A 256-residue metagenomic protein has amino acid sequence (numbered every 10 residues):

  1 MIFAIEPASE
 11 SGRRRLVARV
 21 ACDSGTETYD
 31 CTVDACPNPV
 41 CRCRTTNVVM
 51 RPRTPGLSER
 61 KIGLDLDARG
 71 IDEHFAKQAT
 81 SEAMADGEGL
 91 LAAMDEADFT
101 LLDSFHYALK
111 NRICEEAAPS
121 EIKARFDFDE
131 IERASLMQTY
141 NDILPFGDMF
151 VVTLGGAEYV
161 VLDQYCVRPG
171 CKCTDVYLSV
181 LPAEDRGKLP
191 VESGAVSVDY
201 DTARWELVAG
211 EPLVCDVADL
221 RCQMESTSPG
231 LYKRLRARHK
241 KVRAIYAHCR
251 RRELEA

Functional and structural regions predicted by a protein language model:
M1-L16, D95-M149: Charged, compositionally biased non-catalytic regions
M1-T28, T32-C41, T54-P55, R221-R234 (+2 more regions): Hydrophobic, helix-prone linear segments
I2-G12, R42, T54, G63-Q78 (+1 more regions): Eukaryotic low-complexity, non-globular regulatory regions
F3-I5, L16-A18, M50, E73 (+5 more regions): Hydrophobic transmembrane signal anchors and adjacent membrane-proximal interface regions, especially in viral
R13-E59, L144-V191: Amphipathic, interaction-prone secondary-structure segments
G63-R125, S197-A256: Acidic, low-complexity intrinsically disordered segments
G187-D201: Short, internal acidic amphipathic alpha-helical interface segments that mediate docking to partner proteins
